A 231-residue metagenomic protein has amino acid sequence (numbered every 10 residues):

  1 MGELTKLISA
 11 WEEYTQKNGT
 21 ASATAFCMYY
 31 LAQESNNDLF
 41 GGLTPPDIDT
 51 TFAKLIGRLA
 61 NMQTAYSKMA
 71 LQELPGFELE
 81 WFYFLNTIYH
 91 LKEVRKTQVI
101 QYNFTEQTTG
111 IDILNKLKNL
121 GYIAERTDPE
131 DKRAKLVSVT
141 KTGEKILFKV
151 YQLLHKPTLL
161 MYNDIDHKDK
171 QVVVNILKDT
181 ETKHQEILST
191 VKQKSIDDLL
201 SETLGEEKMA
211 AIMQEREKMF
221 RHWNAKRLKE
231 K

Functional and structural regions predicted by a protein language model:
M1-L74: N-terminal leader segment of winged-helix/HTH proteins
A60, L147, E181-H184: A structural signal for well-ordered alpha-helices, especially hydrophobic packing surfaces of coiled-coils
A60, P75, K92, N103 (+2 more regions): Flexible interhelical turns and helix-capping residues at alpha-helix boundaries within structured domains
K68-T105, T109: N-terminal helix-turn-helix DNA-binding core of bacterial DNA-binding proteins
K116-Q171: Charged, amphipathic alpha-helical coiled-coil/dimerization segments
Q152-K229: Terminal interaction helix/tail motif
